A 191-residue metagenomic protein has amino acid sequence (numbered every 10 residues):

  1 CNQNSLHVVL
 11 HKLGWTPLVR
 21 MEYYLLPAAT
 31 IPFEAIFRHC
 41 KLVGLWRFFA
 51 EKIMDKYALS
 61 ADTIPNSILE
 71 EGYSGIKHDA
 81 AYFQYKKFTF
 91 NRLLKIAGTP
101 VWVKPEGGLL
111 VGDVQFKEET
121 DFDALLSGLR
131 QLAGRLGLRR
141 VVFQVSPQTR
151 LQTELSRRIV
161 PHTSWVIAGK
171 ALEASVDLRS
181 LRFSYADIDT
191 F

Functional and structural regions predicted by a protein language model:
C1, N66-N91, A133, L138-S146 (+1 more regions): Non-transmembrane, interaction-prone segments in cytosolic or luminal domains
C1-M21, A28, G107-S164: Acyl-donor binding region in acyl/amide transferases
L6, H11-V114: Amide-forming acyltransferase catalytic core, primarily the GNAT-like/NAT-type and related acyltransferase folds
R150, E154-F191: C-terminal functional modules
